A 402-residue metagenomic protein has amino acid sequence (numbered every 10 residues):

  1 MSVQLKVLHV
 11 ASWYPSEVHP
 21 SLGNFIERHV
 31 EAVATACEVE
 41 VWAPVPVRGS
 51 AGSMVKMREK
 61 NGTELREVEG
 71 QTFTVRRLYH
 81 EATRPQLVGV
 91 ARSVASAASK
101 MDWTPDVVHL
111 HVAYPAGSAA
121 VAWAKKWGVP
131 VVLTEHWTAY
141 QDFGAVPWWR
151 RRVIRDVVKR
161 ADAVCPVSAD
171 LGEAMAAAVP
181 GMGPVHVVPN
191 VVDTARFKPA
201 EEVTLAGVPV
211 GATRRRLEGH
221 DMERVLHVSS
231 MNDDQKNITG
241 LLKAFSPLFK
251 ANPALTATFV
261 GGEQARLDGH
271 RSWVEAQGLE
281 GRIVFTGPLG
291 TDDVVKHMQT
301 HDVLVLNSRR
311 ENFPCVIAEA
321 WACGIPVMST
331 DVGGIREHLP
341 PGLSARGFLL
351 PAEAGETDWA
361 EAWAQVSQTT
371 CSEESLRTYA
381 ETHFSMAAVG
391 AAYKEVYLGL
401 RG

Functional and structural regions predicted by a protein language model:
M1-T63: N-terminal subdomain of nucleotide-sugar transferases
L8, R216-K236, L242-F245, T258: Conserved donor-binding/catalytic core segment of Leloir-type glycosyltransferases
D170, V191: Carbohydrate-associated surface elements
V192, V228-S229, T256-R271, G287: Glycosyltransferase donor-sugar binding loop
H270-L289: Nucleotide-activated donor-binding/catalytic signature segment of Leloir-type glycosyltransferases, i.e., the conserved
R309: Aromatic "clamp/platform" in nucleotide-sugar-dependent glycosyltransferases that forms part of the donor/acceptor
P326-S329: Short hydrophobic beta-strand element within catalytic cores of glycosyltransferases and related nucleotide-activated
R336-Q365: Change "using UDP/GDP/dTDP sugars" to "using nucleotide sugars
